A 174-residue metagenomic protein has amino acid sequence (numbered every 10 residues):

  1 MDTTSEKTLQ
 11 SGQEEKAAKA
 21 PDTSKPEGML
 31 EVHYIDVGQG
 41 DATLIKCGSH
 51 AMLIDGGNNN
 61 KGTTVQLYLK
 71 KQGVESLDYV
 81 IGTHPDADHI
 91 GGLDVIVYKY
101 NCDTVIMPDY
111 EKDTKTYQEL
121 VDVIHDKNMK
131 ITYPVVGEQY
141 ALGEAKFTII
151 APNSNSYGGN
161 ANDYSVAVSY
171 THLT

Functional and structural regions predicted by a protein language model:
M1-L173: Non-globular, low-confidence helical/coil segments that flank catalytic cores
